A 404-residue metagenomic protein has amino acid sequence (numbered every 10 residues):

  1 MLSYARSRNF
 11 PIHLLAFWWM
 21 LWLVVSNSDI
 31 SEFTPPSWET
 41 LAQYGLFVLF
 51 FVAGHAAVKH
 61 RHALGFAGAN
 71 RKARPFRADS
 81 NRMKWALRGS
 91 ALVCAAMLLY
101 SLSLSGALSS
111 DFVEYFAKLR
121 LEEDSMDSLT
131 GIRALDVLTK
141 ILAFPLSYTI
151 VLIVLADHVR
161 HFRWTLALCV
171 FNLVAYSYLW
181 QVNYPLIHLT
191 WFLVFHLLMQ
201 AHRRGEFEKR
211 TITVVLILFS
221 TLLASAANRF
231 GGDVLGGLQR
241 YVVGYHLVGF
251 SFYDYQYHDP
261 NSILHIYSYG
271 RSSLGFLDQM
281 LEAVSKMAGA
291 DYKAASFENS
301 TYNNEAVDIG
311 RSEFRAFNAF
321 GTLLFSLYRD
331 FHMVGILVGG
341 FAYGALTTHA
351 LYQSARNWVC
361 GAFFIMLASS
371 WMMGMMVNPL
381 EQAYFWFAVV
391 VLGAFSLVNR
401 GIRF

Functional and structural regions predicted by a protein language model:
M1-K84, L166-L173, L189-G231, E381-G401: N-terminal "leader" segments that precede or initiate the main folded domain
M1-S3, F144-H158, V338-Y352: Hydrophobic, aromatic-rich transmembrane alpha-helices and their immediate juxtamembrane boundary segments
Y4-F10, L152-A167, Y352-A362: Membrane-interface helix-loop-helix junctions at transmembrane boundaries of multi-pass membrane enzymes, predominantly
F33-T34, Y176-Y184, G374-Q382: Membrane-interface helix caps and helix-loop-helix hairpins in membrane proteins
A53, L146, V170, A175 (+4 more regions): Hydrophobic, lipid-facing residues on alpha-helical transmembrane segments of integral membrane proteins
L64-V234, V307-G310: Membrane-embedded catalytic interface detector for glycan/lipid assembly enzymes
E122-R133, L223-Y343: Small-residue-enriched transmembrane helix-hairpin modules in multi-pass membrane proteins
A316-F404: Hydrophobic alpha-helical segments
